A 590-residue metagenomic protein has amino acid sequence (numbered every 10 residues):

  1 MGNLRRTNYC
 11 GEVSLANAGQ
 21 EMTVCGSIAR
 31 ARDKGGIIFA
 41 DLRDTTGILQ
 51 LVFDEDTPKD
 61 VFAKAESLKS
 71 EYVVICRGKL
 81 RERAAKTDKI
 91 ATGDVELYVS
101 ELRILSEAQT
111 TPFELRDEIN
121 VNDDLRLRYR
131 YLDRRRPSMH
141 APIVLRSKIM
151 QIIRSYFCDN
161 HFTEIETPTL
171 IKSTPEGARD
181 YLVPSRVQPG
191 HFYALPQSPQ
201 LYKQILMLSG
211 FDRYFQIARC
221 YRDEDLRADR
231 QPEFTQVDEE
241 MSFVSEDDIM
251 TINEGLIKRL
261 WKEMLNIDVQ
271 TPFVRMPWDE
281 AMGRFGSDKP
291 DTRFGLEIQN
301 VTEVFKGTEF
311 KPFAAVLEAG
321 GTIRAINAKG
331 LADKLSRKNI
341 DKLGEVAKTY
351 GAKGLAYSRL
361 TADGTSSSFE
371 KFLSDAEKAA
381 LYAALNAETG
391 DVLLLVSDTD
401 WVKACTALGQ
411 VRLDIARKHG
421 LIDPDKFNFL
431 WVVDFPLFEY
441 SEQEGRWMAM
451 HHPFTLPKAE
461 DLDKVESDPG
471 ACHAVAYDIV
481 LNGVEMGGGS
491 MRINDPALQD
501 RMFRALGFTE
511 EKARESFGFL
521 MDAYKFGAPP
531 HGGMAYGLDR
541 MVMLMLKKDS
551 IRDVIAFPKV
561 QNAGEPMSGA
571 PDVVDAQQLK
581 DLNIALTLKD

Functional and structural regions predicted by a protein language model:
M1-D590: Class II aminoacyl-tRNA synthetase catalytic cores and aaRS-like
